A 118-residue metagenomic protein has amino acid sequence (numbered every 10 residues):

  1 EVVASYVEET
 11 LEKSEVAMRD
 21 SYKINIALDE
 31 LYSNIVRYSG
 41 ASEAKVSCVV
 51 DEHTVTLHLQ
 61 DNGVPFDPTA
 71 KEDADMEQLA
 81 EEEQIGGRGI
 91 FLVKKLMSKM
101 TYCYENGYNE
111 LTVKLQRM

Functional and structural regions predicted by a protein language model:
S5-D29, E82-E83: Conserved short strand/loop->alpha-helix "switch" segment adjacent to the catalytic nucleotide/phosphoryl-transfer site
D29-E30, N34, K95: Conserved polar catalytic motif of the HATPase_c/GHKL fold
Y38-V46, V50, T54, N106: G2-box/ATP-lid motif of Bergerat-fold
D51, Q60-N62, K114-M118: Solvent-exposed residues in well-ordered beta-strands and their adjoining turns, especially edge/terminal strands
H58-I85: Glycine-rich/acidic phosphate-handling loop/turn and adjacent ATP-lid/helix of nucleotide-binding kinase/ATPase domains
E82-M97: Glycine-rich phosphate-binding loop
K94-M118: Flexible, glycine-/charge-rich segments associated with ATP-binding catalytic modules
